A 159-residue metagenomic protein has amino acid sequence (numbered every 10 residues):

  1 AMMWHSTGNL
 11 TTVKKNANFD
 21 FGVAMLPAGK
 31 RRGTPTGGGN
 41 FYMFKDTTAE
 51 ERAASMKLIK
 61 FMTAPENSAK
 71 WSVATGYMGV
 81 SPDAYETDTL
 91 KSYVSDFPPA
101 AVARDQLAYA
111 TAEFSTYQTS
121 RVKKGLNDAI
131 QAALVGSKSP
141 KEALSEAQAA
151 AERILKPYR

Functional and structural regions predicted by a protein language model:
A1, F19, A49, S68 (+3 more regions): A general structural signal for well-ordered secondary-structure junctions
A1-E51: Extracytoplasmic/periplasmic substrate-binding proteins
W4-T7, V13-A17, K45, M62-E66 (+6 more regions): Sec/Tat-exported extracytoplasmic proteins
T11, A69, K124: Alpha-helical elements of the RecA-like P-loop NTPase motor core of helicases
F21-A24, V73-G125, A132: Long, aromatic- and glycine/proline-rich binding clefts that accommodate carbohydrate-like moieties
G39-Y77: Bilobed periplasmic-binding protein/Venus flytrap-like ligand-binding cleft at the lobe interface of extracytoplasmic
R52, D105-R159: Conserved C-terminal helix/tail region of periplasmic/extracytoplasmic solute-binding proteins
